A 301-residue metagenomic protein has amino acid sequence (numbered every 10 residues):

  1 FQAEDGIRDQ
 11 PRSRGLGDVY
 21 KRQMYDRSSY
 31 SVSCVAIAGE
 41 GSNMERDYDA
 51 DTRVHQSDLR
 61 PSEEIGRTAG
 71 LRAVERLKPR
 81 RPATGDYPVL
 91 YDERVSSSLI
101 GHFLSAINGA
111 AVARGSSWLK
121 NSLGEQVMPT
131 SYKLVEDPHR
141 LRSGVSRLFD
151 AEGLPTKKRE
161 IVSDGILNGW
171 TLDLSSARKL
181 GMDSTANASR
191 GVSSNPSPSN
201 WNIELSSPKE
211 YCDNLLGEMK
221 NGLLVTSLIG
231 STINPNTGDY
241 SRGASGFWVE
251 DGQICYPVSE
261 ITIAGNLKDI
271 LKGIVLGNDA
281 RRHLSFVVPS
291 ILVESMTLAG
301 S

Functional and structural regions predicted by a protein language model:
F1-L16, Y20: Single conserved hydrophobic/aromatic residue that forms the stacking wall/gate of nucleotide- or nucleobase-binding
R8, P82-P88, I229, S285-P289: Short coil/turn segments at secondary-structure boundaries
R14-R27, M44-A50, L99-S105, V145-L148 (+4 more regions): Short acidic, glycine/serine/threonine-rich loops at helix termini
R22-M24, V35, K158, G246: Short, surface-exposed charged micro-motifs
R27-F103, I107, G169: Internal alpha/beta scaffold segment
S31-V32, A50-Q56, I107-R114, S176-R190 (+1 more regions): Extended active-site and interfacial segments that coordinate phosphate-rich ligands in large catalytic machineries
G109-V127: Amphipathic alpha-helical
S122-S301: Dual-mode signal for accessory low-complexity, basic/Gly-rich regions
